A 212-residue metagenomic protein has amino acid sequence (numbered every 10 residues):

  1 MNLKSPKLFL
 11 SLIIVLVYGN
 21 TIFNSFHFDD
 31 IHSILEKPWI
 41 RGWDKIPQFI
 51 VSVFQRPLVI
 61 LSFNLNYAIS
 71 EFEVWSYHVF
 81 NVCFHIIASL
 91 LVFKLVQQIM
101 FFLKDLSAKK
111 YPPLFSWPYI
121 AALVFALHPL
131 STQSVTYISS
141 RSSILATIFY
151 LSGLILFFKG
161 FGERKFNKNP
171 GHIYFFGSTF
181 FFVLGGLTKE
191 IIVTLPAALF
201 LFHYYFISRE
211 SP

Functional and structural regions predicted by a protein language model:
M1-P212: Polytopic membrane enzymes that build or remodel cell-surface glycoconjugates and lipids
